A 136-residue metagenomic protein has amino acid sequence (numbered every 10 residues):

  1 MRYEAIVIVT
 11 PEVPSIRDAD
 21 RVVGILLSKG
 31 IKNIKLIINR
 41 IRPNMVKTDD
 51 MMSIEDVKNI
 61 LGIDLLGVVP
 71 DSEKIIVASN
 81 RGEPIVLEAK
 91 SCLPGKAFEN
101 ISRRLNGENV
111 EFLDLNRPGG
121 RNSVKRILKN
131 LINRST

Functional and structural regions predicted by a protein language model:
M1-G67, D71, I76-V77: Conserved catalytic-core segment of NTP-binding enzymes
I34, K90, L113-N116: Residue-level detector of alpha-helical recognition elements and their boundaries
M51, N59, C92-E99: Short, well-ordered alpha-helical segments
E55, E73, K96-E99, R103: A generic structural signal for well-ordered alpha-helical surface patches
R81-K96: C-terminal boundary of histidine-terminating zinc-finger modules
N100-R104, L113-T136: A short, charged, Gly/Pro-tolerant segment at domain boundaries
